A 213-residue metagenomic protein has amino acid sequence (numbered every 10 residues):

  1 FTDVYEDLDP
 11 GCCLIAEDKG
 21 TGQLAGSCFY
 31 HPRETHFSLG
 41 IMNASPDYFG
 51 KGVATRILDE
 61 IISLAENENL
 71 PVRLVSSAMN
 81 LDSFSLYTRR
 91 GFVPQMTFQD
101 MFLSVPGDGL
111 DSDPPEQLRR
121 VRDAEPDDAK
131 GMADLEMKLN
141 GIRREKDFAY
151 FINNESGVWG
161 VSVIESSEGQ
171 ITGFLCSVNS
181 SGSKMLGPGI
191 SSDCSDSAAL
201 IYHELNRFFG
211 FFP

Functional and structural regions predicted by a protein language model:
F1-V4: Short, P/G- and charge-enriched loop/turn segments at secondary-structure junctions
E6, G11-C13, E17-Q23, C28-H31 (+6 more regions): Intrinsically disordered, low-complexity, positively biased terminal segments
P32-T35, R73-S76, V93-G107: Conserved catalytic-core motifs of GNAT/GCN5-like acyltransferases
Y48, G107-D111: Short helix-loop capping/hinge motifs at secondary-structure junctions, enriched in acidic/polar residues
I57: Hydrophobic positions on the alpha1 helix immediately C-terminal to the Walker A/P-loop
N80, V93, F98-F102, L110-A124: Phosphate/diphosphate-binding glycine-rich loops and adjacent basic-rich segments that engage nucleotide
